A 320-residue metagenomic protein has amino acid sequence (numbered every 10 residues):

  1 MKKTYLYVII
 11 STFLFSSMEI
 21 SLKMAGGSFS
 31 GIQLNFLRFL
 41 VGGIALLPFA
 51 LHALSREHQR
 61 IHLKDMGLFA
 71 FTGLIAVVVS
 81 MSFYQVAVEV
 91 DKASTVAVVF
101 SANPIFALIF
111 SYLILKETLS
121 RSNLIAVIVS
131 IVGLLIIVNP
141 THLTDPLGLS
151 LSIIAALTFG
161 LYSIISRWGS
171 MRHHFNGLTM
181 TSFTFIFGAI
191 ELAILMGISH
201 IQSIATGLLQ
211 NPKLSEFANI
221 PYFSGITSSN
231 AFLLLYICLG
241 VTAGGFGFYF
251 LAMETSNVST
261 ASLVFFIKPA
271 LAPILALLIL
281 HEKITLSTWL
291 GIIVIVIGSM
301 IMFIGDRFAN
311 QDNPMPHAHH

Functional and structural regions predicted by a protein language model:
M1-F36, L143-W168, I190-I194, D312-H320: Glycine-/small-residue-enriched transmembrane alpha-helix faces in small-molecule transporters and effluxers
K3-S11, H58-F83, L147-A155, G207-G244: Loop-to-transmembrane-helix transition segments
L14-E19, L54-S94, F100, I136 (+1 more regions): Specific transmembrane alpha-helical segments of multi-pass solute transporters/efflux pumps, especially DMT/EamA
S28-V79, F106-A107, T158-I165, S182-S203 (+1 more regions): Transmembrane alpha-helices of multi-pass small-molecule transport proteins
Q33-I44, Y84-T118, N123-L124, A155 (+1 more regions): Specific alpha-helical transmembrane segments that line the substrate/conduction pathway and gating interfaces
L37, A93-A102, S166-A189, C238-L278: Helix-helix packing/entry segments at the starts of transmembrane helices
F39, N230, S262, F266-H320: C-terminal-most transmembrane helix of multi-pass membrane proteins
L46, F110, L119-N139, A156-F159 (+3 more regions): Hydrophobic transmembrane alpha-helices of multi-pass small-molecule transport proteins
